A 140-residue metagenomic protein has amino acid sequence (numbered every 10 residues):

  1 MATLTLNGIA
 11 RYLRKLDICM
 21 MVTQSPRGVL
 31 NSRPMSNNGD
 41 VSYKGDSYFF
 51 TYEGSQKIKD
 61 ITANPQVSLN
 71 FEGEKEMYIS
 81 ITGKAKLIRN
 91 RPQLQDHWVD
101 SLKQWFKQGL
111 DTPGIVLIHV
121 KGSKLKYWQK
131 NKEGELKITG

Functional and structural regions predicted by a protein language model:
T3, L16-M21, W98-L102: Short Pro/Gly-enriched beta-strand edge/turn motifs at strand-loop
T5-L13, M20, V29-L30, K57 (+5 more regions): Localized chelating/binding microdomains that coordinate divalent metal ions or stabilize phosphate-bearing
R11-P26, V67-F71: A short, Trp-centered hydrophobic/proline-enriched beta-strand micro-motif
D17, R33, Y43-G45, A63-V67 (+2 more regions): A generic structural signal for short beta-strands and their flanking turns/coil linkers
C19-F49: N-terminal leader/targeting helix
Q24-P26, Y52-G54, E72-E74, T82-K84: Histidine- and/or cysteine-centered catalytic micro-motif in compact active-site loops
N38-G73: A short mixed-secondary-structure module that forms the rim of ligand-binding clefts
I81-G140: Charged, gly/pro-rich active-site loop segments
